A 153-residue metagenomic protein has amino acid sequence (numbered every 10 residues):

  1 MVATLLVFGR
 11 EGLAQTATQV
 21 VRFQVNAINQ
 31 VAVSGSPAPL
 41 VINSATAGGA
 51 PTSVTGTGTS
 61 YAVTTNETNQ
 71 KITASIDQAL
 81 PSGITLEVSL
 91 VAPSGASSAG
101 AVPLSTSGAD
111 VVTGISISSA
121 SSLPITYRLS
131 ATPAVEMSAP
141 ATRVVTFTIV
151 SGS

Functional and structural regions predicted by a protein language model:
M1-V7: Bacterial N-terminal signal peptides
F8-A14: Sec/Tat signal peptide C-region and signal peptidase I cleavage site
A14-S153: N-terminal small/polar-rich segments of proteins
